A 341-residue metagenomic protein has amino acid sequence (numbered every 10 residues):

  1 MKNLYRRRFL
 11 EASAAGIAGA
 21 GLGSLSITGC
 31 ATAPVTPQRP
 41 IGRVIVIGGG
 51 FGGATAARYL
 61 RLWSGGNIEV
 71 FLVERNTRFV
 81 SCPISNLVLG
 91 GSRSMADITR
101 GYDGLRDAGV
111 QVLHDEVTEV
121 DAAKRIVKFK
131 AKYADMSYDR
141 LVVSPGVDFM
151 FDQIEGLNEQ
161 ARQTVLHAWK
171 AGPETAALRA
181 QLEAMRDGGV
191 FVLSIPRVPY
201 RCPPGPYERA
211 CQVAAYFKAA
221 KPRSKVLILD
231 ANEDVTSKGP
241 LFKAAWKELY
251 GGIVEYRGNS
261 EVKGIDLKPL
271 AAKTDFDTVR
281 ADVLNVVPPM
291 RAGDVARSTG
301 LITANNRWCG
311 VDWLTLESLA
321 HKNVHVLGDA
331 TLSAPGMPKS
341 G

Functional and structural regions predicted by a protein language model:
M1-I17: N-terminal secretory signal peptides and thylakoid transit peptides that target proteins across membranes
S13, A131, P145-G146, I195 (+1 more regions): Glycine-rich, N-terminal phosphate-binding loop of Rossmann-like dinucleotide-binding domains
A31-Q111, R197-K238: Beta1-alpha1 glycine-rich phosphate/pyrophosphate-binding loop at the start of Rossmann-like nucleotide-binding domains
D107-V120, K124-V127, M136, L141 (+1 more regions): A Rossmann-like FAD-binding core segment of flavoenzymes
S137, F151-D152, R201, G293-V295 (+1 more regions): Glycine/Thr-rich phosphate-binding loops of Rossmann-like dinucleotide-binding domains
P145-A220: Glycine-rich dinucleotide-binding loop and its adjacent helix/turn
N158-M185, R280-V283, V287-G341: FAD-site-proximal beta/loop scaffold in flavoenzymes
